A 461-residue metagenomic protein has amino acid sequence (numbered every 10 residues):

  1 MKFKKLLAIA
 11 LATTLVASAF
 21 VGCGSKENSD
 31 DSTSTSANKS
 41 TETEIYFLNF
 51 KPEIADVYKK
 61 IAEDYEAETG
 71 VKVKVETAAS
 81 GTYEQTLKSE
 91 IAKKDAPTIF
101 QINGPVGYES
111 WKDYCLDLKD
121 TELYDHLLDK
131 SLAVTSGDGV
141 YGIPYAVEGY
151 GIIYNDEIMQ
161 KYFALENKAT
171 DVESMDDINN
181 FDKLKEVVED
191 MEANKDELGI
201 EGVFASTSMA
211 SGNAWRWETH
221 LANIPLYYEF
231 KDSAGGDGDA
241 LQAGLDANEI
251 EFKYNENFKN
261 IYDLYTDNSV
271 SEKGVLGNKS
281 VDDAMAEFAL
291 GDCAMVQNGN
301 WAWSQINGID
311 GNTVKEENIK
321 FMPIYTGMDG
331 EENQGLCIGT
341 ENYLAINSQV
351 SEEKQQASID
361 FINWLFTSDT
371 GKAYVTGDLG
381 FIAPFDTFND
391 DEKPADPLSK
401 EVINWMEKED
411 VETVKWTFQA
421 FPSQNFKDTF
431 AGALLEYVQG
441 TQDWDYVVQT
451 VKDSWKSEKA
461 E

Functional and structural regions predicted by a protein language model:
L6-L11, S18, C23-G107, D120-Y124 (+7 more regions): Conserved N-terminal structural module of periplasmic/extracytoplasmic solute-binding proteins
E68-T77, D95, K168-M175, E249 (+3 more regions): A local structural motif
K72-V73, K93, D310-G380: Extracytoplasmic/periplasmic substrate-recognition and gating elements
T77-T86, N179-K183, V275-L290: Short helix-initiation/N-cap motifs at beta->coil->alpha
N103-Q160, E316-Y325, A395: Hinge/lid segment of periplasmic solute-binding proteins
G139-Y145, D182-D246: Extracytoplasmic/periplasmic solute-binding protein
E186-E189, D232-N278: Glycine-centered hinge/linker elements that transmit conformational signals in sensory and ligand-binding systems
I338, G380-F388, K400-K456: C-terminal capping/gating helix-and-loop segments adjacent to ligand/active sites or protein-protein/ligand interfaces
